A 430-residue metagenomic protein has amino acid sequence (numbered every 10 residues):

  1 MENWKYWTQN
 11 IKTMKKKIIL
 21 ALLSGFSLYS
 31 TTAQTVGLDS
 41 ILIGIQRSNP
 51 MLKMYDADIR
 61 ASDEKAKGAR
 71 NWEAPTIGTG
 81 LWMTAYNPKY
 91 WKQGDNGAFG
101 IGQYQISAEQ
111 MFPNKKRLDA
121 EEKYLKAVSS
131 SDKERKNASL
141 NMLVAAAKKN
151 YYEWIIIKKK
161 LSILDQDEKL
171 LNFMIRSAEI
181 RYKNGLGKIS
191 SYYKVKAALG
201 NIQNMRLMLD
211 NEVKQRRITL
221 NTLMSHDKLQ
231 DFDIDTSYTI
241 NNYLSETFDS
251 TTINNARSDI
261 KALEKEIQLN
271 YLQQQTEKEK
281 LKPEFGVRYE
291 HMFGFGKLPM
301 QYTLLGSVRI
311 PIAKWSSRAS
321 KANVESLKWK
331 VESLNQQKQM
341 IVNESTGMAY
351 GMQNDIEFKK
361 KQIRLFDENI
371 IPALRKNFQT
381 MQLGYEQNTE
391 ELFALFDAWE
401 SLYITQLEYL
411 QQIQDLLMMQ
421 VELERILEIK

Functional and structural regions predicted by a protein language model:
M1-S40, Q46, K430: Bacterial Sec-dependent N-terminal signal peptides
E2-N10, M142-A256, M352-K359: Periplasmic alpha-helical coiled-coil/stalk elements that build and connect Gram-negative outer-membrane
K12-T13, D39, N87, K228 (+1 more regions): Acidic, low-complexity, intrinsically disordered peripheral segments
T32-T76, L81, F112, L186-K188 (+4 more regions): Bacterial Sec-pathway N-terminal export signals of envelope proteins
I43-K53, D63-P75, I106-K123, E134-N141 (+4 more regions): A glycine-/polar-enriched beta->alpha junction
M54-A69, S139, L143-S162, I180 (+5 more regions): Amphipathic alpha-helical coiled-coil segments
G78-N114, D235-L244, R288-E325: Small/polar, glycine/serine/threonine/aspartate-rich low-complexity segments that form flexible
E122-K126, I189-G200, L392-E400: Short, charged, amphipathic alpha-helical segments
